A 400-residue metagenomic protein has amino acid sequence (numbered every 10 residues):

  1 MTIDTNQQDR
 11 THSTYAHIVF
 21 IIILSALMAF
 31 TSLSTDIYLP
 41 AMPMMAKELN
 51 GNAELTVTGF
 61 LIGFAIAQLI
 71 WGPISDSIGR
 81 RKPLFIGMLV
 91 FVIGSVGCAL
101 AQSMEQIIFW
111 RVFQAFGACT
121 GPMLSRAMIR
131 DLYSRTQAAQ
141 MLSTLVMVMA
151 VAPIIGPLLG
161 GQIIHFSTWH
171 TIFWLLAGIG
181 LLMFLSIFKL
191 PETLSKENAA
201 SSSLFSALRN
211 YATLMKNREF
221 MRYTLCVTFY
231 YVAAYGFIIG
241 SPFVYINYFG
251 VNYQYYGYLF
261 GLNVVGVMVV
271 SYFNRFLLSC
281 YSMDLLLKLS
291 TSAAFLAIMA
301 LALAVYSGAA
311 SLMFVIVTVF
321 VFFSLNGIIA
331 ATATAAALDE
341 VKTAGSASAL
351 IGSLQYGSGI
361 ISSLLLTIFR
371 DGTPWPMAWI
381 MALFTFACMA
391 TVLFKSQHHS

Functional and structural regions predicted by a protein language model:
N6-T14, T193-T224: Juxtamembrane intracellular "pre-TM" segments in multi-pass secondary transporters
A41-A67: Extracellular/periplasmic helix-loop-helix junction of adjacent transmembrane segments in MFS-like secondary
N50, G79, L100-Q106, G117 (+2 more regions): Helix-breaking motifs and short loop linkers at transmembrane-helix boundaries and internal kinks in secondary membrane
I66-E105: Conserved MFS/SLC helix-loop-helix module at the cytosolic interface between two early adjacent transmembrane helices
V90-G97, E105-F113, M313-V319: Paired small-residue
Q106, S143-F188: Helix-loop-helix hairpin linking two adjacent transmembrane segments in secondary transporters
W110-V151: Cytoplasmic helix-loop-helix junction between adjacent transmembrane helices in 12-TM secondary transporters
L285-A330: C-terminal transmembrane helical hairpin of 12-TM major facilitator-type secondary transporters
